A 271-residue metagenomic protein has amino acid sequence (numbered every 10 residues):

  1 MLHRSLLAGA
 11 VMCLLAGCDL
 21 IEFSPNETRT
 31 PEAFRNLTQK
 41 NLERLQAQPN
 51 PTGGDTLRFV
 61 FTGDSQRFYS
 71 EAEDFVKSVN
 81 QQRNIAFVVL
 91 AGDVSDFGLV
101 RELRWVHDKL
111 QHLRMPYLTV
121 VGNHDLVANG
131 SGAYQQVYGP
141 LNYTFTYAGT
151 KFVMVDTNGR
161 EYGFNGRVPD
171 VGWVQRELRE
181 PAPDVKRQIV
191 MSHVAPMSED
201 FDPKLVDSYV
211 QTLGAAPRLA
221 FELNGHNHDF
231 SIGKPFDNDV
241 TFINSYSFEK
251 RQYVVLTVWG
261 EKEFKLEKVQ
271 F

Functional and structural regions predicted by a protein language model:
M1-C18: Sec-dependent bacterial lipoprotein signal peptides
C18-W105: N-terminal active-site segment of His-dependent metallophosphoesterases
L20-K40, T62, S231-F271: Binuclear metal-dependent phosphoesterase catalytic core
P49-F59, T144-M154, P183, R187 (+2 more regions): Beta-strand-turn-beta hairpins that frame and shape the catalytic cleft of phosphate-ester-processing enzymes
T56-Q66, G149-G159, I189-H193, T241-S247 (+1 more regions): Active-site-proximal beta-strand elements of phosphoester/diester hydrolases
D64, G92-D93, G122-N123, H193 (+1 more regions): Active-site glycine-centered loops adjacent to acidic/histidine catalytic or metal-binding residues that shape
A72-Y147: Core catalytic region of metal-dependent phosphoesterases/phosphodiesterases, especially metallo-beta-lactamase-like
N80-F87, Y162-T241, K265: His/acidic metal-ligating clusters that form di-metal
